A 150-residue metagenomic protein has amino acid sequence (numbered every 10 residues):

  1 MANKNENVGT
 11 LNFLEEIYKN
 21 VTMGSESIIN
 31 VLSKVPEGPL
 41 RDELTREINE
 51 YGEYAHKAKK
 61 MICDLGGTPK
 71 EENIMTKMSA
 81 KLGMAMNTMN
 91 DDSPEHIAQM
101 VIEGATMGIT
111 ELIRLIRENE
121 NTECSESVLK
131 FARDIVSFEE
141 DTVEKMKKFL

Functional and structural regions predicted by a protein language model:
N3-V35, H96-E123: Alpha-helical bundle segments that constitute or directly flank the non-heme di-iron/ferroxidase center
K4, D42, N49, P69-M86 (+1 more regions): Charge-rich, acidic-biased intrinsically disordered regions
G9-I17, G38-H56, P94-V101, C124-F138: Alpha-helical scaffold segments that form or flank carboxylate-/histidine-based iron centers
S25, A55, K59-I62, M86 (+3 more regions): A structural signal for well-ordered alpha-helices, especially hydrophobic packing surfaces of coiled-coils
V35-P39, G66, M86-S93, E120-C124: Short coil/turn residues that cap or connect secondary-structure elements
R41-M75, M146-L150: Conserved alpha-helical segments that form or flank metal/cofactor-binding pockets of metalloenzymes
K60-T110: Carboxylate-rich helix-loop segments that flank metal/cofactor sites and access channels in metalloenzymes
I62-P69, I102, T106, T110-I113 (+4 more regions): Amphipathic alpha-helical hairpins/coiled-coils and adjacent low-complexity
